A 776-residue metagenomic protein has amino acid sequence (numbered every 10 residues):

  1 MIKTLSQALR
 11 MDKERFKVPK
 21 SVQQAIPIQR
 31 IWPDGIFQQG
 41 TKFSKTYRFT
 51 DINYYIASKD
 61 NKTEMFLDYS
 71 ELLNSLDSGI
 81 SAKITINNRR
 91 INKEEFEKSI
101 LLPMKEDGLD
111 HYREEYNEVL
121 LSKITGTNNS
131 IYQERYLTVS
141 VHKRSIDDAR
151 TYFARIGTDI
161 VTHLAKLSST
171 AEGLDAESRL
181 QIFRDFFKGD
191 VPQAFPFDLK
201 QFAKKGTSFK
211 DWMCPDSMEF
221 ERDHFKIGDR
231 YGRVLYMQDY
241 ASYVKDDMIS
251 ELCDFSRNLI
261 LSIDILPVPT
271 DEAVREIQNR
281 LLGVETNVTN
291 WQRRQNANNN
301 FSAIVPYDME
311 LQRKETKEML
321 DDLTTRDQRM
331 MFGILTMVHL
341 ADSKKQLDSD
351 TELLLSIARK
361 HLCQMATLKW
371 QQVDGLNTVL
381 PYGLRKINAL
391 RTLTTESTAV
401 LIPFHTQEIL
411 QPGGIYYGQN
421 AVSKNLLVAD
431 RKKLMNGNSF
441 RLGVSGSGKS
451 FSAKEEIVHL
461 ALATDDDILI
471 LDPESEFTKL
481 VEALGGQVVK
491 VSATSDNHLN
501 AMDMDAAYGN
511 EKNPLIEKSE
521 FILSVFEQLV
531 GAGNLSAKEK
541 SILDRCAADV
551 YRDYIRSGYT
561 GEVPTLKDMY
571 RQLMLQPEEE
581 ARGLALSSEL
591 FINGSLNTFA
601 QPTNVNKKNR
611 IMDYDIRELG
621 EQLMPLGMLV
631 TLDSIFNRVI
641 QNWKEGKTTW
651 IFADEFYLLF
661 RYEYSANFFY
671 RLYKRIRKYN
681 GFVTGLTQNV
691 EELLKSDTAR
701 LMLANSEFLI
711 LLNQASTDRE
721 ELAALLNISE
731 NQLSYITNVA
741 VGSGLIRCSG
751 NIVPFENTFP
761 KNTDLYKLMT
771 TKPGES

Functional and structural regions predicted by a protein language model:
M1-F404: Extended, folded cores of ATP/NTP-driven motor/assembly subunits in large transport and secretion machines
I52, K59-S78, T85, R89 (+11 more regions): P-loop NTPase motor domains
R441: Hydrophobic anchor at the beta1->P-loop junction of P-loop NTPases
K449: Conserved lysine of the Walker
S452: Hydrophobic positions on the alpha1 helix immediately C-terminal to the Walker A/P-loop
H459-L469: Post-Walker A helix-loop "phosphate-sensing" segment adjacent to the P-loop in P-loop NTPases
I468-L471, W650-F652, I676, F682-Q688 (+1 more regions): Structural recognition of the conserved hydrophobic beta-strand(s) that form the central parallel beta-sheet of P-loop
G485-V489, T698-L711: A short helix-turn-beta junction within AAA+ P-loop NTPase domains corresponding to the substrate/partner-engaging
